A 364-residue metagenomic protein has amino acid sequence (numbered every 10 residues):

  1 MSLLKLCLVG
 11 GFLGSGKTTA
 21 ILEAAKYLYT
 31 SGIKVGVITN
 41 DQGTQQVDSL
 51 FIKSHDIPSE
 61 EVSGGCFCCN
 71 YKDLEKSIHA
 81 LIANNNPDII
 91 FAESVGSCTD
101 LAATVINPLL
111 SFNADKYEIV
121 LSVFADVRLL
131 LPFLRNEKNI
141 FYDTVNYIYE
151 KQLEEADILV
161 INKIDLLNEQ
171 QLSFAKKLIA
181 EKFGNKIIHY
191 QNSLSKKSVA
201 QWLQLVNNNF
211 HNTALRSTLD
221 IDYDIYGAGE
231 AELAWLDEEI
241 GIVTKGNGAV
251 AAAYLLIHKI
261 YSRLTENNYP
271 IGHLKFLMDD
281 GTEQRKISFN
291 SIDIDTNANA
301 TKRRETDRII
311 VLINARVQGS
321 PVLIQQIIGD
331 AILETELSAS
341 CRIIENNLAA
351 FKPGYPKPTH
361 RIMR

Functional and structural regions predicted by a protein language model:
S2-G10, S15-Y147: Nucleotide-state-sensitive switch-loop elements of NTP-binding domains
S2-V9, G14-S15, T19-A20, N208-R364: P-loop NTP-binding site
L22, S49, Y71, A102-A103 (+4 more regions): Conserved strand-to-helix beginnings and helix N-cap segments that scaffold or border functional pockets
V37, I188-Q191, E345: A structural preference for short, hydrophobic beta-strand core positions in alpha/beta folds
S49-K53, S173-A180, I327-L333: Short, aromatic/basic amphipathic alpha-helical patches
C66-C69, L194-A200, A350-G354: A short acidic, often aromatic-flanked loop/helix-cap motif at beta-alpha or helix-coil junctions that lines enzyme
N86, L110-A114, A180-N185, Q204-L215 (+2 more regions): Non-catalytic alpha-helical coupling and interface elements of nucleotide-dependent molecular machines and regulators
N146, E150-E230: Canonical P-loop GTPase G-domain recognition
